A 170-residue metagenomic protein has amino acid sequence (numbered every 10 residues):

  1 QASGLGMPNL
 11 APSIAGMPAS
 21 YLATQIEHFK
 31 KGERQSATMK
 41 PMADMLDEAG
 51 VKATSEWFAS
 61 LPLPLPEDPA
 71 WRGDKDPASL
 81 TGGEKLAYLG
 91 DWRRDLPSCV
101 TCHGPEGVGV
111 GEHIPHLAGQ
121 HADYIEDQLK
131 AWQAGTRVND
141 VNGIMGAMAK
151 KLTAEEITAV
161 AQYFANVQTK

Functional and structural regions predicted by a protein language model:
Q1-G4, T54, L96-E106, V160: The canonical Cys-X-X-Cys-His
A2, K31-G32, L61-P64, L89-G90 (+3 more regions): Generic structural signal for alpha-helix termini and adjacent loop/cap motifs
G4-K31, K40-L46, V100, G104-A134 (+2 more regions): Gly/Gly-Pro-rich "capping" loops immediately C-terminal to redox-active cysteine motifs in periplasmic/lumenal
L5-L10, L63-W92, V110: Electrostatic cytochrome c docking/interface patches
A19-D76, E84-K85: Extracytoplasmic c-type cytochrome modules immediately beyond a signal peptide or single-pass transmembrane anchor
S36, L65, R93, T136-N139: Alpha-solenoid repeat scaffolds
M42, V141-I144, T158-A159: Residue-level hotspots at or immediately adjacent to binding/recognition sites across diverse folds
D44-E67, G82, D123, K150-K170: C-terminal capping alpha-helices of c-type cytochrome domains
